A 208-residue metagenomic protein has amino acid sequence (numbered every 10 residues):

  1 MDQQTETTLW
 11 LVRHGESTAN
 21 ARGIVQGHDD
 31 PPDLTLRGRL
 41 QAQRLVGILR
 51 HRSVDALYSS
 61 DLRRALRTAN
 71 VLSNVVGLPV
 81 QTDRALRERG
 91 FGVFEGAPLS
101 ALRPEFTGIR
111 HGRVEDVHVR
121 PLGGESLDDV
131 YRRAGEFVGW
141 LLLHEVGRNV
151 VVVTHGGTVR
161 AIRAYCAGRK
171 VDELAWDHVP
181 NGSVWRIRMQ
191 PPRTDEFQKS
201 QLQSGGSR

Functional and structural regions predicted by a protein language model:
T7, V12-L78: Active-site-proximal alpha-helix that buttresses catalytic centers in soluble enzyme cores
L9, R148-T154: Generic beta-sheet signal
A19, P32-D33, N74-R133, A175-W176 (+1 more regions): Phosphate-handling substructures
R50-S53, L141-R148: Glycine-rich phosphate-binding loop signature in dinucleotide/nucleotide-binding domains
S53-A85, R186-R208: Conserved histidine-centered catalytic loops in small-molecule metabolism enzymes
S59-S60, R132, V153-T154: Short beta-strand scaffold positions
G156-R160: GST superfamily/GST-like fold recognition
A167-T194: Domain-level recognition of soluble alpha/beta enzyme cores, biased toward histidine phosphatases/phosphomutases
